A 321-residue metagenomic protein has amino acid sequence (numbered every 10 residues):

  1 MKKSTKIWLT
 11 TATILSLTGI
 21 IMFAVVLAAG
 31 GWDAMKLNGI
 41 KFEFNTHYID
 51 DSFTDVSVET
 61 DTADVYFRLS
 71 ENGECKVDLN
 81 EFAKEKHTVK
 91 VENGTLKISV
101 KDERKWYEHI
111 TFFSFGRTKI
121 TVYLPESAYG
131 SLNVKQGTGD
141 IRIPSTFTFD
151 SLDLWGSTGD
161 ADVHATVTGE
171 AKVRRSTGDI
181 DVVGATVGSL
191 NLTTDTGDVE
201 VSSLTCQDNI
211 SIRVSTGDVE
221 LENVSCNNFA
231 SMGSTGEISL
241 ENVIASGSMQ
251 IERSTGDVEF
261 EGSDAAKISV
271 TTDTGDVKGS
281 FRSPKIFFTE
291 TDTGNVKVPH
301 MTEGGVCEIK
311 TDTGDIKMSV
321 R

Functional and structural regions predicted by a protein language model:
K2-Q136, D140-G156, D162-R175, D179-T194 (+8 more regions): Acidic (Asp/Glu) and glycine-rich low-complexity loops/linkers that are typically intrinsically disordered
G217, G236: Acidic (E/D-rich), amphipathic helical modules within compact regulatory domains
E237-A245, D257-G262: C-terminal amphipathic alpha-helical segment
